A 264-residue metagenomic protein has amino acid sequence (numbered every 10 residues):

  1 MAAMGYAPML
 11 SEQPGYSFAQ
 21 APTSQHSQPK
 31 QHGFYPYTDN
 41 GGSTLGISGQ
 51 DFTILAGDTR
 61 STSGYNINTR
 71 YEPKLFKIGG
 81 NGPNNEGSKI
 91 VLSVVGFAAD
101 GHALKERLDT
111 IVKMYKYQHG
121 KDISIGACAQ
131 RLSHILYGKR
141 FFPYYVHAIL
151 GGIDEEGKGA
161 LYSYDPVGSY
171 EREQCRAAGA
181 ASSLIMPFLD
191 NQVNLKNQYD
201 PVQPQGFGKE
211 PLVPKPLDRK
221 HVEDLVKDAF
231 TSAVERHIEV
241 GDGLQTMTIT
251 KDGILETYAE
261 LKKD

Functional and structural regions predicted by a protein language model:
M1-D264: Long, low-complexity N-terminal extensions
